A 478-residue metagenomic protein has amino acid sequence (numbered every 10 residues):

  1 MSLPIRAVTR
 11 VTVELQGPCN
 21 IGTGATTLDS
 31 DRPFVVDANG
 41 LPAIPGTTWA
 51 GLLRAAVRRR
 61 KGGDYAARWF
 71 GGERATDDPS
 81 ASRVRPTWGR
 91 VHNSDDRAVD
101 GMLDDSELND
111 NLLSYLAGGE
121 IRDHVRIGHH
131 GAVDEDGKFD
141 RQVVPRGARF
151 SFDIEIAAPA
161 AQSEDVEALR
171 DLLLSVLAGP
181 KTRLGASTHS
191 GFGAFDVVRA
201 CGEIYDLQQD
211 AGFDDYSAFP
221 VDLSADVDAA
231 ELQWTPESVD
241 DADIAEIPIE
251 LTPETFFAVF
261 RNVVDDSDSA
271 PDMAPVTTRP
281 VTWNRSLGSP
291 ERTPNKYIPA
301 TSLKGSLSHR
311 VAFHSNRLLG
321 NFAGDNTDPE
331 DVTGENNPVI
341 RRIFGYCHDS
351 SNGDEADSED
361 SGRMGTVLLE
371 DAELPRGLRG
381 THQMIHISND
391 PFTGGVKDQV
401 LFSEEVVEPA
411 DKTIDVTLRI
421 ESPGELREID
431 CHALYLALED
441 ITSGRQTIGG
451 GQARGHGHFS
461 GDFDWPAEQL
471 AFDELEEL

Functional and structural regions predicted by a protein language model:
M1-L478: Small/polar/charged residue-enriched interaction surfaces, especially the RNA/DNA-contacting tracks of RNP/CRISPR
